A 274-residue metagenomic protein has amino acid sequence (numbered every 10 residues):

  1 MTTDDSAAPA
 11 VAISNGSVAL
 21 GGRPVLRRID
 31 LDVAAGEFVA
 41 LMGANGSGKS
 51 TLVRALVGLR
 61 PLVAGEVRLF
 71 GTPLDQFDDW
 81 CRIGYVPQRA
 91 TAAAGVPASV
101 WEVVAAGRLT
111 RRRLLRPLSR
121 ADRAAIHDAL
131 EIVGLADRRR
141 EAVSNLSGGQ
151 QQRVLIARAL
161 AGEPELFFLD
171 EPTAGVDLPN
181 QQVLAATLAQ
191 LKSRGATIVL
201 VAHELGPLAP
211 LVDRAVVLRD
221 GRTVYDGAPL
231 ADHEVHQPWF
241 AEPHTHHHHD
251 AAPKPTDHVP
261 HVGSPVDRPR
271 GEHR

Functional and structural regions predicted by a protein language model:
V57: Helix-to-loop junction immediately C-terminal to a conserved catalytic motif
G65-D79: Conserved ABC transporter NBD signature motif
A105, S119-R138: Conserved ABC ATPase "signature" region
E163: Conserved catalytic motifs of ABC-family nucleotide-binding domains
F167-D170: Catalytic Walker B motif of ABC-type/P-loop ATPase nucleotide-binding domains
A202-H203: H-loop/switch region of ABC-family ATPase nucleotide-binding domains
A215-A228: H-loop (His-switch) and adjacent beta-strand-loop-beta switch element of ABC-type ATPase nucleotide-binding domains
